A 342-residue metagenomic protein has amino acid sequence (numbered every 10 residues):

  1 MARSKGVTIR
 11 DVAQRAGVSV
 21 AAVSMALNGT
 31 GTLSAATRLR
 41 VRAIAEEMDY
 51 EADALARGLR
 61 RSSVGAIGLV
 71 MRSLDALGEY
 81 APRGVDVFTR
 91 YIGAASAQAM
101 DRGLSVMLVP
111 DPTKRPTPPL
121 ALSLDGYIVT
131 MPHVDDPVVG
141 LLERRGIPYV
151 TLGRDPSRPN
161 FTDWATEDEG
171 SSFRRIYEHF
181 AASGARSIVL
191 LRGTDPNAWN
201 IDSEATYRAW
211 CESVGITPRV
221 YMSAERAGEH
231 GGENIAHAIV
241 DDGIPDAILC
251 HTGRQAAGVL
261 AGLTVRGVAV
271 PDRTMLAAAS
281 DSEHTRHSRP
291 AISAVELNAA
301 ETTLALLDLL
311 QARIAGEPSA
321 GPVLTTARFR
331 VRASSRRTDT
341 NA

Functional and structural regions predicted by a protein language model:
M1-A66, D339-A342: N-terminal helix-turn-helix DNA-binding module of bacterial transcription factors
S19, G65, D125, R186-S187 (+1 more regions): Short acidic/polar active-site loop segments enriched in Thr and Asp
L39, Y50-P116: Amphipathic helical "hinge" segments at domain boundaries
A76-G78, P82-V87, P110-R115, A165-R175 (+5 more regions): Hinge/beta->alpha junction and helix N-cap segments in small-molecule ligand-binding domains
K114-S123, G232-G243: Short, well-structured alpha-helical segments in soluble
H133-R174, R254, S280-I292: Flexible loop/hinge segments that line or gate small-molecule binding clefts
R219, D241-A342: Flexible loop/turn connectors
